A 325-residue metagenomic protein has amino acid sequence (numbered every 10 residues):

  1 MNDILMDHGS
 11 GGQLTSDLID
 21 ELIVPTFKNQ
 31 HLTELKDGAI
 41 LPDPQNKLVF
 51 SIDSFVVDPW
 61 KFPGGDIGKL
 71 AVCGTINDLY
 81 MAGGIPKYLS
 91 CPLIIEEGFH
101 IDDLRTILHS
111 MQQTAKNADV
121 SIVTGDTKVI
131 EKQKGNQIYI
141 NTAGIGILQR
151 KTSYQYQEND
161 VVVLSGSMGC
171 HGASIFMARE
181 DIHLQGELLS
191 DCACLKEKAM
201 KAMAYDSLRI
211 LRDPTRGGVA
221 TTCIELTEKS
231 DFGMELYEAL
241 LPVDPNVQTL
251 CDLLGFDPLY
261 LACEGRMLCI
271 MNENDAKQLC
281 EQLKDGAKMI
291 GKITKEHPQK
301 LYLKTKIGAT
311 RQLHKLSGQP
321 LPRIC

Functional and structural regions predicted by a protein language model:
M1-L22, T310-L321: N-terminal amphipathic/basic leader segments beginning at the initiator methionine
L5, Q13-L164: Glycine-rich phosphate/pyrophosphate-binding loop regions near the starts of catalytic domains
Q13, E96-F99, L188-C263: Active-site-proximal betaalpha loop/short-helix elements that scaffold phosphoryl/nucleotidyl transfer chemistry
H31-T33, L41-P44, A115-K116, E131-Q137 (+8 more regions): Solvent-exposed alpha-helices and their adjacent loops that cap or buttress functional pockets in soluble metabolic
T75, M111, C223, V247 (+1 more regions): Aromatic/hydrophobic pocket-lining residues that form π-stacking "cages" and hydrophobic walls in ligand
I147-D191: Phosphate/diphosphate-binding glycine-rich loops and adjacent basic-rich segments that engage nucleotide
I270-A276: Helix N-cap motif at beta-to-alpha junctions
K284-C325: Acidic, Ser/Thr/Pro-rich beta/coil linker or hinge segments at domain junctions
